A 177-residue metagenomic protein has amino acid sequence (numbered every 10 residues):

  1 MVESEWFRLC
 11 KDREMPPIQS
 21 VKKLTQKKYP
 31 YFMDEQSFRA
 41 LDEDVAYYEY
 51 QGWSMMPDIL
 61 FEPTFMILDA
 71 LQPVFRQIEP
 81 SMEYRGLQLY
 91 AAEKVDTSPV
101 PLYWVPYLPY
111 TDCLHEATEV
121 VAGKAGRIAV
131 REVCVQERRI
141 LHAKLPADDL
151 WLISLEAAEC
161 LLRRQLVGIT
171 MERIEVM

Functional and structural regions predicted by a protein language model:
M1-L41: N-terminal ordered "arm"
V2-W6, K11-R13, K28, Y90 (+2 more regions): Acidic, proline/glycine-rich low-complexity IDRs
K27-Y29, V45-Y48, M82, P101: Intrinsically disordered, low-complexity segments enriched in small/polar residues
P30-E62: N-terminal low-complexity, intrinsically disordered segments
M33-Q36, W53-M55, A70-R76, T118-A122 (+1 more regions): A generic short-segment signal for beta-strand/edge and adjacent turn/coil regions
V45-G52, L68, R131-Q136: Short amphipathic alpha-helical segments, especially helix-boundary/capping motifs
G52-P99: Short, well-structured hydrophobic secondary-structure segments
